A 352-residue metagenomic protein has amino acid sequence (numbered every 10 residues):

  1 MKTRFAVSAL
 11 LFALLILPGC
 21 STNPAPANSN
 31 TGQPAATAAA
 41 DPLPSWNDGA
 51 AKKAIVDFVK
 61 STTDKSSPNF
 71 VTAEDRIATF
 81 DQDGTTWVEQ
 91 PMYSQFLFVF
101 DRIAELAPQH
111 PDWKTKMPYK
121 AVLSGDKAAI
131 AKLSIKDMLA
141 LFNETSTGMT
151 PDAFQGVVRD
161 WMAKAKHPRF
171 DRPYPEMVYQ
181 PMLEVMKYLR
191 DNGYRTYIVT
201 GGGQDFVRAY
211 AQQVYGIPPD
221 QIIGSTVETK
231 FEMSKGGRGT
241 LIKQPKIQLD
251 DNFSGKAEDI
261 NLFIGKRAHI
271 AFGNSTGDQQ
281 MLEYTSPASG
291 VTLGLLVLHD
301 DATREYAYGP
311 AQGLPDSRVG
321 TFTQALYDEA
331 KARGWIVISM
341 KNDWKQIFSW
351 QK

Functional and structural regions predicted by a protein language model:
M1-A9: Bacterial N-terminal signal peptides that target proteins for export
F12: Nucleotide/phosphate-binding catalytic cleft detector across ATP-hydrolyzing and phosphate-transferring enzymes
I16-G19: C-terminal motif of bacterial Sec signal peptides marking the signal peptidase cleavage site
P24-P44, A50-V56, K60, D75 (+2 more regions): C-terminal cap/substrate-recognition subdomain and adjoining C-terminal extension of metal-dependent phosphatase-like
F58-I77, Q90-P91: N-terminal carbohydrate-binding/catalytic regions of secreted carbohydrate-active enzymes
R76-P91, L282: Asp-based phosphoryl-transfer active-site loop
E89-M92, L97-F100, A209-A211, Y284: Short, solvent-exposed loop/turn and secondary-structure capping segments
M92, L97-E176, Q180: A metal-dependent, Asp-based hydrolase signature
